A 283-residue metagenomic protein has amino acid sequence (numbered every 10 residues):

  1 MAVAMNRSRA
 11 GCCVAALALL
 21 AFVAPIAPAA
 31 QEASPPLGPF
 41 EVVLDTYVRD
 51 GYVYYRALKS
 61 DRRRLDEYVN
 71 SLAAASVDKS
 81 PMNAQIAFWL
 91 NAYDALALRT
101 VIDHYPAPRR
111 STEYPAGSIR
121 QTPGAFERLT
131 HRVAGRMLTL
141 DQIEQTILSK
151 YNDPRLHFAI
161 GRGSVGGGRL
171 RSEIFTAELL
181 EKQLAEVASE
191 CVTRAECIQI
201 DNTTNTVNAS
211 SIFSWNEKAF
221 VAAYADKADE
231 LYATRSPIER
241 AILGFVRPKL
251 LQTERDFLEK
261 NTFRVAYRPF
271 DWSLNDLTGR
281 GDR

Functional and structural regions predicted by a protein language model:
M1-A2, F22: Compositionally biased, low-complexity segments enriched in small residues
A2-A15: Bacterial N-terminal signal peptides that target proteins for export
C13-A24: Bacterial N-terminal signal peptides
I26-A30: Sec/Tat signal peptide C-region and signal peptidase I cleavage site
E32-R283: Interaction/scaffold regions that mediate signaling and macromolecular assembly across diverse proteins
